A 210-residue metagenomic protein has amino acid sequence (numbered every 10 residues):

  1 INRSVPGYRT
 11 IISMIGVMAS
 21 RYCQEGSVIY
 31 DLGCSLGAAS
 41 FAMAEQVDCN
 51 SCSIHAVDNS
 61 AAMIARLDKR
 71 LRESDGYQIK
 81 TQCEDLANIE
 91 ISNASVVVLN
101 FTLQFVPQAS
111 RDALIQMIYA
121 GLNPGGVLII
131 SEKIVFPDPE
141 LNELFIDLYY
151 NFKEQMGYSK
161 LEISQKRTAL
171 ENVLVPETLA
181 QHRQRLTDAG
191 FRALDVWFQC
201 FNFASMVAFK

Functional and structural regions predicted by a protein language model:
G7-E25: Conserved alpha-helix/loop element of class I SAM-dependent methyltransferases that forms part of the SAM/SAH-binding
V28-Y30, L36-A87: Class I SAM-dependent methyltransferase SAM/SAH-binding core
N88-S92: Short conserved loop adjoining the S-adenosyl-L-methionine
V98: A conserved beta-strand element that flanks and buttresses the S-adenosyl-L-methionine
D112-P124: A short glycine-rich, Lys/Arg-flanked "PGG" loop and its adjoining helix->strand segment in the class I
G125-K133: Conserved beta-strand signature within the Rossmann-like core of class I S-adenosyl-L-methionine
I134-T187: C-terminal alpha-helical "lid/dimerization" subdomain adjacent to the S-adenosyl-L-methionine
R192-K210: Core SAM-dependent methyltransferase catalytic element
